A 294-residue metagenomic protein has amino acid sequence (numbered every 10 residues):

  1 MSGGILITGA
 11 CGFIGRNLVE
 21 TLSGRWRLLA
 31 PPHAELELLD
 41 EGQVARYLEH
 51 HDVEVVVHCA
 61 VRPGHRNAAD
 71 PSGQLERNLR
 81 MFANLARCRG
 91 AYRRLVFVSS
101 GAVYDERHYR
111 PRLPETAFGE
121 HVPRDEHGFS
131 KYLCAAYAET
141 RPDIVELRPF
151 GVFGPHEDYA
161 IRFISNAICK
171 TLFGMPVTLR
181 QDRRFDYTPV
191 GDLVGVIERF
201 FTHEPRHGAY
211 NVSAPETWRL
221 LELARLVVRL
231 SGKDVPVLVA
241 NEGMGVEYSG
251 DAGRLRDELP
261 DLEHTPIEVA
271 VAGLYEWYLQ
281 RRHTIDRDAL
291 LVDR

Functional and structural regions predicted by a protein language model:
G3-G24: N-terminal Rossmann NAD(P)H-binding glycine-rich loop of SDR-like oxidoreductase domains
L38-R77: NAD(P)H-binding glycine-rich loop region in Rossmannoid oxidoreductase-like domains and their noncatalytic homologs
L75, T116-A135, E157-R162, D186-Y187 (+1 more regions): Short-chain dehydrogenase/reductase
A83-E126: Conserved Rossmann-fold NAD(P)-dependent oxidoreductase catalytic core, especially the SDR/UDP-sugar
Y104-D105, D125, V145-F163: Flexible, glycine-rich beta-alpha linker
Y109, V122-R148, L172: Active-site Tyr-X1-5-Lys
M175-R294: C-terminal substrate-binding subdomain of Rossmann-fold SDR/epimerase-dehydratase oxidoreductases
